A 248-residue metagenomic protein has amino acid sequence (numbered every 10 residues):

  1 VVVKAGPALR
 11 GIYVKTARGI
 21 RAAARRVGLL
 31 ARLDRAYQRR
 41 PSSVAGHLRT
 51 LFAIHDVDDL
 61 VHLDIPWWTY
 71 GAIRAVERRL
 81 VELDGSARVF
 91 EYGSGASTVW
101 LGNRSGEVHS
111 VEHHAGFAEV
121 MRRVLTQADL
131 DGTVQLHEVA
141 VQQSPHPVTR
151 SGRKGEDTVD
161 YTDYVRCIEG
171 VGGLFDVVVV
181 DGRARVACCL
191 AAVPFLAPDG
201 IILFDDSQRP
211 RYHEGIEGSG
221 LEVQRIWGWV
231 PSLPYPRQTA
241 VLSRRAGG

Functional and structural regions predicted by a protein language model:
V1-D64: Membrane-proximal basic amphipathic "stem/tether" segments
V57-H62, E82, L174-V178: Short, basic, glycine/proline-bearing loop/turn elements
H62, P66, A87, E91 (+1 more regions): Short, charged/polar micro-motifs that form catalytic or ligand-binding hotspots
L63-G71, G155-V159, G182-R183, L233-P236: Conserved phosphate-coordination/catalytic loops
P66-E77, G95, T162-V165, V186-C189: Short, well-ordered alpha-helical scaffold segments within catalytic/effector domains
Y70-P145: SAM cofactor-binding core of SAM-dependent methyltransferases, primarily the Rossmann-like beta-alpha-beta module
L136-A191: Internal catalytic-core helix/loop-beta-alpha segment that presents or stabilizes conserved functional determinants
I168-G172, V177, G182-G248: C-terminal substrate-binding/active-site "lid" region of AdoMet-derived donor-dependent transferases
